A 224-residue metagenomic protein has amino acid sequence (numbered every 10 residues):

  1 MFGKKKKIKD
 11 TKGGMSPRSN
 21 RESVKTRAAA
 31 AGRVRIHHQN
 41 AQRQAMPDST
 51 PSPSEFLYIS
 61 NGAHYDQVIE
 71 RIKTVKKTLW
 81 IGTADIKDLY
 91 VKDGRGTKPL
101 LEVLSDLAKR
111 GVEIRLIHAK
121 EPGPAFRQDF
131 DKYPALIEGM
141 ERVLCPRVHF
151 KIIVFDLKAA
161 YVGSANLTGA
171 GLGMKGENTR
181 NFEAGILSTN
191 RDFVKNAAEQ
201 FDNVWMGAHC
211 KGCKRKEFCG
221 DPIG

Functional and structural regions predicted by a protein language model:
F2, A159-G224: Signature of lipid phosphatidyltransferase scaffolds
F2-A29, R33: Short Lys/Arg-rich cationic patches that frequently serve as NLS/NoLS or arginine-rich RNA/DNA-binding motifs
F2-K4, G32-L116, D192: PLD-like (HKD) phosphodiesterase/transphosphatidyltransferase domain
Y65, V143-R147, T179: Short solvent-exposed loop/turn micro-motifs enriched in small/polar/acidic residues
D85-K87, P122, N166-T168: Short, solvent-exposed loop/turn segments at secondary-structure junctions
P122-Q128: Short, charged/polar "capping" segments at the starts of alpha-helices and the immediately preceding loops
F130-P146: Structural recognition of alpha->loop->beta junctions
K151-V154, I186: Short beta-strand scaffold segments in enzyme catalytic cores
